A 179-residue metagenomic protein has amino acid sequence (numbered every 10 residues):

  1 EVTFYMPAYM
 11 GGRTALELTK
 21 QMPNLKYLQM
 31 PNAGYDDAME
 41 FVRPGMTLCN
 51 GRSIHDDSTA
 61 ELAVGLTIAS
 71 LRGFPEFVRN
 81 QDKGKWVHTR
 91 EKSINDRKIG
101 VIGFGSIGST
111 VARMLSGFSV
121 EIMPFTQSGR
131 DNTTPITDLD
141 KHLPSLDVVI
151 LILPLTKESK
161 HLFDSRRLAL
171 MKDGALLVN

Functional and structural regions predicted by a protein language model:
T3-V78, L177: Phosphate/diphosphate ligand-binding glycine-rich loop within oxidoreductases
P7-G12, R79-V87, G129-I136, K157-L162: Short gly/ser/thr-rich secondary-structure transition/capping motifs
G45, N95-I99, S165, G174: Phosphate-coordination loops involved in phosphoryl transfer and adenosine-cofactor binding
F77-T110: Glycine-rich NAD(P)-binding loop of Rossmann-like domains
K98, V120-E121: Residues at the starts of beta-strands that form the adenosine-phosphate
A112, S116: Gly/Ala-rich phosphate-binding loop of Rossmann-like dinucleotide-binding domains, activating on the conserved
E121, S128-N179: Rossmann-like adenosine-cofactor binding region
